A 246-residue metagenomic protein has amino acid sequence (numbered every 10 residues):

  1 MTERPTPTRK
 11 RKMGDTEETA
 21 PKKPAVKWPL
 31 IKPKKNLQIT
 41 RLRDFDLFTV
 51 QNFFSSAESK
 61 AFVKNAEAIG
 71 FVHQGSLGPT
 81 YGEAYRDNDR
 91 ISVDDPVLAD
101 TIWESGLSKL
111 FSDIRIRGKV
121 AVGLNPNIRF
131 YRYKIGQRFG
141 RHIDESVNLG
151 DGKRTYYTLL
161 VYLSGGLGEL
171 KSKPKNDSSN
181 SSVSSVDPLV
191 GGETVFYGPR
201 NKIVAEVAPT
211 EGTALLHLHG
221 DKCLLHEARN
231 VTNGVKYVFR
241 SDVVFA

Functional and structural regions predicted by a protein language model:
M1-A214, K222-A246: Fe(II)/2-oxoglutarate oxygenase catalytic core
